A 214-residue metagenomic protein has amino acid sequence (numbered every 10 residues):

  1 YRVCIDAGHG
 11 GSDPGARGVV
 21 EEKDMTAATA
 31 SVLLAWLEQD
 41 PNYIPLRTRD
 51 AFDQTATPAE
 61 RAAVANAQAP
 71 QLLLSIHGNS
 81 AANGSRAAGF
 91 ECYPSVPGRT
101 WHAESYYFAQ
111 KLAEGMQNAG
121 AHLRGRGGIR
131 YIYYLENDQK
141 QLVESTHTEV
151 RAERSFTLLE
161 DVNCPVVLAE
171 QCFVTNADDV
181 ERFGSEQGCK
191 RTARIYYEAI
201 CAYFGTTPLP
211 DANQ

Functional and structural regions predicted by a protein language model:
Y1-V19: Short glycine-rich His-centered loop
D24-Q214: Active-site-proximal helix/loop segments of hydrolytic enzymes
